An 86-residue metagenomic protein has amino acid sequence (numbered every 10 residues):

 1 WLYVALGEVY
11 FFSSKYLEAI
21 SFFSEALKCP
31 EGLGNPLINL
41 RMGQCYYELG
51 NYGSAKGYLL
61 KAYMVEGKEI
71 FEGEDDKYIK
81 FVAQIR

Functional and structural regions predicted by a protein language model:
I20, S24-K28, Y63-V65: Amphipathic alpha-helical segments of tetratricopeptide repeats
E31-L37, M64-K77: Boundary/linker segments of alpha-helical solenoid repeat arrays
Y47-I70: TPR/TPR-like (Sel1-like) alpha-helical repeat modules
E66, V82-R86: Solenoidal tandem-repeat scaffolds enriched in leucines and small polar residues
